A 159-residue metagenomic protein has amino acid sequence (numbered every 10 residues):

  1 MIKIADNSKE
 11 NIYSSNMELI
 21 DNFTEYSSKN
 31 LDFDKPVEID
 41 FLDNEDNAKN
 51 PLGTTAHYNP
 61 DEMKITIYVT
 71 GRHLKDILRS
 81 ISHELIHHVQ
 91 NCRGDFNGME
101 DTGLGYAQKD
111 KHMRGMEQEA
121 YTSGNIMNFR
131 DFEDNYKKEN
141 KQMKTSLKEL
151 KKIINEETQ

Functional and structural regions predicted by a protein language model:
I2-S8, D101-G105: Short, contiguous pre-domain boundary segments
D6-D61: Auxiliary, metal-adjacent structural segments of Zn-dependent hydrolase domains
N44-N47, G71-H73, N128: Short, solvent-exposed loop/turn segments at secondary-structure junctions
K64-I81: Short pre-active-site segment immediately N-terminal to the catalytic Zn-binding motif
K75-R79, N91-T122: Post-HEXXH active-site segment of zinc metalloproteases
S82-Q90: Short active-site segment of divalent metal-dependent hydrolases/proteases that encodes the spacing between
V89-E100, N128-Y136: Substrate-binding/catalytic groove segments of enzymes that remodel or degrade extracellular structural polymers
K111-M113, E117, T122-Q159: Long, well-structured alpha-helical subdomains associated with metal-dependent extracellular/ecto-lumenal hydrolases
